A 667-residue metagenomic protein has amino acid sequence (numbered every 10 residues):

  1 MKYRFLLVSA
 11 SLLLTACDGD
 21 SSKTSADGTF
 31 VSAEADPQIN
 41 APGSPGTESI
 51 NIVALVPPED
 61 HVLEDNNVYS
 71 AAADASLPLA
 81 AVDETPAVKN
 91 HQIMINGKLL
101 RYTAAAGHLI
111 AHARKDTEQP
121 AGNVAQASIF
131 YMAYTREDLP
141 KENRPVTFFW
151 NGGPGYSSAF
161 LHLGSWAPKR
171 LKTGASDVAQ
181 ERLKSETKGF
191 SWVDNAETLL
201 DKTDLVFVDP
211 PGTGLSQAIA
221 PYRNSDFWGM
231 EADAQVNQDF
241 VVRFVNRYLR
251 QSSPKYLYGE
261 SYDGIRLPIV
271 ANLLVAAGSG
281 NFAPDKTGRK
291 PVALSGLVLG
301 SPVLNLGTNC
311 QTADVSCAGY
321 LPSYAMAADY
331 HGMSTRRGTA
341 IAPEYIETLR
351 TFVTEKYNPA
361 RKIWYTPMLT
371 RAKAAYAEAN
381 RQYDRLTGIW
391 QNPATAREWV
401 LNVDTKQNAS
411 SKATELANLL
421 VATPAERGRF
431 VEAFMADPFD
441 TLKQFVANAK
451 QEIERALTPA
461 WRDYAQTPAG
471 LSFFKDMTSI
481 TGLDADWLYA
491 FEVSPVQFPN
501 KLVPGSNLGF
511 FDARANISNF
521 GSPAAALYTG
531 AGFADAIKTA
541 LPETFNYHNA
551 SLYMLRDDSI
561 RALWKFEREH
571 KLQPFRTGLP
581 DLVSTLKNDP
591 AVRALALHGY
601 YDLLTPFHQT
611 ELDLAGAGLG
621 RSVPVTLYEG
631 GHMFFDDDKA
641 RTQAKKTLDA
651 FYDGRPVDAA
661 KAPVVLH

Functional and structural regions predicted by a protein language model:
L14-A16: C-terminal motif of bacterial Sec signal peptides marking the signal peptidase cleavage site
D18-D20: Bacterial signal peptide processing site
N51, L55-D74, D116-W228: N-terminal cap/lid subdomain of alpha/beta-hydrolase-fold enzymes
P168-G174, A271-A447: A catalytic-pocket lid/entrance helix-loop region that shapes and gates access to the active site across common
A374-L604: Alpha/beta-hydrolase fold catalytic core
V592, P606-L614: Short alpha-helix in the alpha/beta-hydrolase fold that links the catalytic acid
G618-M633: Catalytic histidine neighborhood in serine/cysteine hydrolases with alpha/beta-hydrolase-type architecture
G631-R641: Catalytic histidine-centered segment of alpha/beta-hydrolase-like enzymes
